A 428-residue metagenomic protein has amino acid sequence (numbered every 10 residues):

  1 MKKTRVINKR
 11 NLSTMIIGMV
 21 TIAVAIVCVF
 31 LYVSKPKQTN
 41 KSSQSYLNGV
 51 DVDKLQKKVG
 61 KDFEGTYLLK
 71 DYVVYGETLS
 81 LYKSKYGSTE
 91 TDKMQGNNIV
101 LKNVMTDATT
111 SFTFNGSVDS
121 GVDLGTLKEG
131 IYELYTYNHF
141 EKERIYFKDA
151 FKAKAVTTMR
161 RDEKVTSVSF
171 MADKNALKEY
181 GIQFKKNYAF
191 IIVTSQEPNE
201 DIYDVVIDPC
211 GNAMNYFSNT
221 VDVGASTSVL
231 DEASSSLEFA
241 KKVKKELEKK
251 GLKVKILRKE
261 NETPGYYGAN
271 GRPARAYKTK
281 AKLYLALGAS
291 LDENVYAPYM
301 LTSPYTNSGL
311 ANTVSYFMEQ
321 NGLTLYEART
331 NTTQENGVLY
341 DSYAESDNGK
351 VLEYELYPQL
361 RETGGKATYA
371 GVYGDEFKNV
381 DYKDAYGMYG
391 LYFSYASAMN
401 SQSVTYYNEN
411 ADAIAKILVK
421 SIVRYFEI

Functional and structural regions predicted by a protein language model:
M1-N48, L81: Gram-positive cell-envelope targeting signals
L31-L79, S84: Short, compositionally biased P/S/T/A/G/V-rich stretches that sit at domain boundaries
L79-L81, I99-L101, F112, L124 (+10 more regions): Hydrophobic beta-strand residues in large extracellular and virion-surface proteins
E90-A108: Extended low-complexity, serine/threonine- and proline-enriched intrinsically disordered segments
D107-C210: Non-catalytic propeptide/linker segments at domain boundaries
V118, G224-L230, A297-S303: Short helix/strand-bridging catalytic loops that position acidic/His residues to coordinate divalent metals and engage
F184-P273, T279: Active-site histidine-acidic residue metal-binding/catalytic motifs, centered on HxH/HExxH-like signatures
S234-I428: Active-site-proximal helix/loop segments of hydrolytic enzymes
